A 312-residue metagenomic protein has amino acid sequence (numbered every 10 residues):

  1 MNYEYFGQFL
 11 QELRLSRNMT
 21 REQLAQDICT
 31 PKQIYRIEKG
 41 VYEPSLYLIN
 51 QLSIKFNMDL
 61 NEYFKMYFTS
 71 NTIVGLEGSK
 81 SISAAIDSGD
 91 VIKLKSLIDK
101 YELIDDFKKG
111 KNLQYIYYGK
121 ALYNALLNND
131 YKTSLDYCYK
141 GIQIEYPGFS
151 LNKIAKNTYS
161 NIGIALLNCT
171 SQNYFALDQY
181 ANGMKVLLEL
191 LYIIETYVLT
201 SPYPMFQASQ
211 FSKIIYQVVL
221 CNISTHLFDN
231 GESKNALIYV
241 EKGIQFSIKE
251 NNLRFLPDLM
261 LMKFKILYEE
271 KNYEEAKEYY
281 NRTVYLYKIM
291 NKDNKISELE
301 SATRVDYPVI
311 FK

Functional and structural regions predicted by a protein language model:
M1-S16: A short, Lys/Arg-rich alpha-helix, primarily the initiator
R17, S88, L127-N128, L177 (+3 more regions): Structural motif corresponding to the intra-repeat A-B loop/turn of tetratricopeptide repeats
R17-R36: Short alpha-helical DNA-recognition segment
C29, T69-S70, K108, T158 (+4 more regions): Structural signature of alpha-solenoid helical repeat scaffolds
Y47-E62: DNA major-groove recognition helix of helix-turn-helix/homeodomain DNA-binding modules
I98-D105, Y139-L151, K185-F206, V240-N252 (+1 more regions): Amphipathic alpha-helical segments of tetratricopeptide repeats
